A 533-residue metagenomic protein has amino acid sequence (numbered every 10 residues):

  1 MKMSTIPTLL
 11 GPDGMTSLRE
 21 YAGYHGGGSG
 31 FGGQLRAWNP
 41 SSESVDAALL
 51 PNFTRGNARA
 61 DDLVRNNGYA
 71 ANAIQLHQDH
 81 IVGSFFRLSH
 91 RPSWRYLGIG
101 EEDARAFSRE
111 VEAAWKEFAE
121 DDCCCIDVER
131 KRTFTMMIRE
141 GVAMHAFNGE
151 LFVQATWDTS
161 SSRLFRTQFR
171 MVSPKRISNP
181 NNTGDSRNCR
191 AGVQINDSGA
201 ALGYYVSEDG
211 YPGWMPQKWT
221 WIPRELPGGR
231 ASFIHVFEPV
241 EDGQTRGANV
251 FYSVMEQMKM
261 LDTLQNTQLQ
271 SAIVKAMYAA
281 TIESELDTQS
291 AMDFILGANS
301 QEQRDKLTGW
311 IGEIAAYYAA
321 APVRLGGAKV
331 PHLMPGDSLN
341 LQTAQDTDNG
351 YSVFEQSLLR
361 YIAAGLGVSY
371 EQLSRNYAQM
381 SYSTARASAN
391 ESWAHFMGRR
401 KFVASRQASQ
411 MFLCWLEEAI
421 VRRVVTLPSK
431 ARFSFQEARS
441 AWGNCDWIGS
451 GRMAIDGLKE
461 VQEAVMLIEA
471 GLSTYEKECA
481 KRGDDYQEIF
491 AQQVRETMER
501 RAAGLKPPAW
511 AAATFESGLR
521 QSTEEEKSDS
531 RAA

Functional and structural regions predicted by a protein language model:
M1-E102, R531-A533: N-terminal-proximal low-complexity accessory segments that begin disordered and transition into the first
K2-S4, D337-D348, N390, L458-A533: Activation/maturation switch segments at domain boundaries
G11, W38, S42-G56, D62-Q75 (+12 more regions): Intrinsic-disorder-associated interaction segments
N67-G98, M137-A146, F251-S271, A280 (+1 more regions): Short, Φ-rich (hydrophobic/aromatic) sequence segments
L76-P239, L467: Structured, mid-chain assembly/scaffold modules that mediate subunit interfaces within large macromolecular complexes
K131-Q154, L307-T308, I314, T347-I455 (+2 more regions): C-terminal amphipathic alpha-helical
Y205-G210, Y370-E371, D484-Q492: Short amphipathic alpha-helical segments with coiled-coil-like heptad repeat character
F233-S388, A431: Extended, charged amphipathic alpha-helical segments
